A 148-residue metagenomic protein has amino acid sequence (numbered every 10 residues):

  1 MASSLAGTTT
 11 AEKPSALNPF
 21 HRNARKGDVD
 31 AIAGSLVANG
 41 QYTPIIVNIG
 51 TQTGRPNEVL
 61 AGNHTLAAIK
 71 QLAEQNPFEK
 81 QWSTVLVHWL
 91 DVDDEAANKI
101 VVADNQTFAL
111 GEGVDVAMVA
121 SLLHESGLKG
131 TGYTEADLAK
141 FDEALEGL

Functional and structural regions predicted by a protein language model:
M1-H88, N98-L148: Short, charged/polar connector segments at secondary-structure boundaries
